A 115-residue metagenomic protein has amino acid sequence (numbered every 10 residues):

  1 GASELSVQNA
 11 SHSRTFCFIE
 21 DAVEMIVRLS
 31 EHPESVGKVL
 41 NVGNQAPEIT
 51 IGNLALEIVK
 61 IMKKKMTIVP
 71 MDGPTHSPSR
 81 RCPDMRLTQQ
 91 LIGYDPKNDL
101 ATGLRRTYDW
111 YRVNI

Functional and structural regions predicted by a protein language model:
G1-S3, I19-E20, E24, R28-N41 (+2 more regions): Glycine/proline-rich active-site loop of Rossmann-fold NAD(P)-dependent oxidoreductases
S6-R28, K38, T50-N53, T102-R106: Substrate-positioning beta->alpha
N9, G37-N41, I49-A55, K63-R80 (+1 more regions): C-terminal "lid/loop" region of Rossmann-like NAD(P)-dependent oxidoreductases
H12, N44-Q45, G93-Y94: Conserved donor-binding loops in enzymes that form glycosidic bonds
R14-E20, I49, H76, R80-P83 (+1 more regions): Residue-level signal for the nucleotide or nucleotide-sugar donor/cofactor binding architecture
R28, E57-K60, Y94, D109-V113: Residues within well-ordered alpha-helical secondary structure of globular protein domains
L100-I115: Amphipathic terminal alpha-helices
